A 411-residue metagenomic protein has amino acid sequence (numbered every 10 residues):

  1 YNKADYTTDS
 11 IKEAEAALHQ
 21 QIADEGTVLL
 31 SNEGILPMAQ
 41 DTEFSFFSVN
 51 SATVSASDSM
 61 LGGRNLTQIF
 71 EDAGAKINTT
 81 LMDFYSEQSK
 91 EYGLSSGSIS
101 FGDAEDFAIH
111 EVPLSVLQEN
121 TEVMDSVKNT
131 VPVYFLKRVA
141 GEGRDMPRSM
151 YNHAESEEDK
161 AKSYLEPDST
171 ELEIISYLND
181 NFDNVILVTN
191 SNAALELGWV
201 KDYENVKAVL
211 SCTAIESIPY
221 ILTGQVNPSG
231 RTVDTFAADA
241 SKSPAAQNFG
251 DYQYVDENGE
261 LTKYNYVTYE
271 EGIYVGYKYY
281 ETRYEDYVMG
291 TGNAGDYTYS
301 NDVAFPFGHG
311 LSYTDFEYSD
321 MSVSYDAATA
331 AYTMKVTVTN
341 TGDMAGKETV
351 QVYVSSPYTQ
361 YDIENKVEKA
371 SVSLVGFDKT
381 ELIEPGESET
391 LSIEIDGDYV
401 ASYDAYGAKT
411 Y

Functional and structural regions predicted by a protein language model:
Y1-Y411: C-terminal non-catalytic regions of proteins with extracellular/luminal or membrane-system context
